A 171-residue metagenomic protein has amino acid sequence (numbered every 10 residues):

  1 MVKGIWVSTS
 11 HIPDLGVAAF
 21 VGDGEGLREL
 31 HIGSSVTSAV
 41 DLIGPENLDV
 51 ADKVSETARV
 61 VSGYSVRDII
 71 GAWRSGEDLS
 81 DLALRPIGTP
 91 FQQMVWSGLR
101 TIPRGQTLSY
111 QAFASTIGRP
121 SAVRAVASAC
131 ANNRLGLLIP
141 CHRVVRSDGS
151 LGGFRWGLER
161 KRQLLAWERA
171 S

Functional and structural regions predicted by a protein language model:
M1-P120, S171: Basic nucleic-acid-binding alpha-helical/helix-turn surface characteristic of O6-alkylguanine DNA
L99, F113, C141-H142, L164: Residue-level signal for inorganic ion chemistry
P120-V123, L164: LysM (lysin motif) carbohydrate-binding repeats in extracellular/periplasmic proteins that recognize
V123-N133: Regulatory, non-catalytic segments
L135-L138: Extracellular LysM carbohydrate-binding repeats and other cell-envelope/extracellular binding modules
S147-S171: …primarily DNA-binding HTH/wHTH and HhH modules…
